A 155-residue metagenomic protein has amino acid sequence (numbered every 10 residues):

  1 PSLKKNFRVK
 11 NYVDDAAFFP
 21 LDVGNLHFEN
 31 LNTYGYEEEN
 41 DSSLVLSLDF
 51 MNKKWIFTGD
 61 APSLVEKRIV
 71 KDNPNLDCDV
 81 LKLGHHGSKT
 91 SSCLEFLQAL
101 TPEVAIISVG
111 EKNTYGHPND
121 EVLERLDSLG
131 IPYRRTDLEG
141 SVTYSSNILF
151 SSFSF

Functional and structural regions predicted by a protein language model:
P1-F155: Non-globular, low-confidence helical/coil segments that flank catalytic cores
